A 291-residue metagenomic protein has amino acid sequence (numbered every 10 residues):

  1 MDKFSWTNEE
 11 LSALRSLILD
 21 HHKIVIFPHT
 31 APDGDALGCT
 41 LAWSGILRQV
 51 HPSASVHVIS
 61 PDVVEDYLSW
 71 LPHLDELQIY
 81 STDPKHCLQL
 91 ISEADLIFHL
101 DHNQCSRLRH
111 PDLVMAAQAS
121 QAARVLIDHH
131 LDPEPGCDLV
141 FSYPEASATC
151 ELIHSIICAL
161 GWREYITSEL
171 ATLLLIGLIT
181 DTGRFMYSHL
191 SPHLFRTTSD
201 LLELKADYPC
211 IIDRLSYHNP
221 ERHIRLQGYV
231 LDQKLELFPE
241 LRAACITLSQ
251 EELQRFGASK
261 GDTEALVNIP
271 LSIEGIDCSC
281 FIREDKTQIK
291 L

Functional and structural regions predicted by a protein language model:
D2-P28, G38-Y67, L71, E76-I79 (+3 more regions): Hydrophobic helix-and-loop "lid/oligomerization" segment in the mid-to-C-terminal part of catalytic domains
A31-P32, H102-C105, H130-D132, Q250-E251 (+1 more regions): Short glycine-rich anion-binding loops that position phosphate/pyrophosphate groups of nucleotides and phosphorylated
G34-T40, C105-H110: Short glycine/serine/threonine-rich phosphate/pyrophosphate-binding segments that cradle anionic phosphate groups
H51-A54, A119-A123: A short helix->loop->beta-strand "cap" motif at the edges of active sites that frequently abuts
I59-P61, Y80-T82, L100, I127-H129 (+2 more regions): Generic beta-sheet signal
L90-S92, L113-A122: Short, conserved loop/helix-junction motifs that constitute active-site signature segments in enzyme catalytic cores
H102-M115, E134: N-terminal glycine-rich phosphate/adenylate-binding segment common to multiple enzyme folds
I127-T197: Short alpha-helices
